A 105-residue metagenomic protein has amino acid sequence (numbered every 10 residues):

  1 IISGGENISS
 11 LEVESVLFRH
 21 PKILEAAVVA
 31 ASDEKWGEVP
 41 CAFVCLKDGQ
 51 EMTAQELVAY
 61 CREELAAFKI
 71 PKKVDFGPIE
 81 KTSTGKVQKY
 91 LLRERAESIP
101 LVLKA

Functional and structural regions predicted by a protein language model:
I1-K69, E80-E94: AMP-binding/adenylate-forming catalytic core of the ANL superfamily
V74-G77: General small-molecule cofactor/ligand-binding pocket signal
A96-A105: Acidic/polar alpha-helix N-cap and adjacent early helical turns within long charge-rich amphipathic helices/linkers
